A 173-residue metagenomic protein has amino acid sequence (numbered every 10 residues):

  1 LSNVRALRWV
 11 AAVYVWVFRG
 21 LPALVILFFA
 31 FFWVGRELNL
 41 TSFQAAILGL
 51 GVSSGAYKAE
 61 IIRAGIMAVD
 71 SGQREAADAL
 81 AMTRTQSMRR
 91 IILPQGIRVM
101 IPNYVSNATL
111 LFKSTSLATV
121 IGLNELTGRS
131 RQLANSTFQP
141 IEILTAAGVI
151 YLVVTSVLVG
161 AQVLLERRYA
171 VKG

Functional and structural regions predicted by a protein language model:
L1-G173: Transmembrane alpha-helices and adjacent helix-loop boundaries
